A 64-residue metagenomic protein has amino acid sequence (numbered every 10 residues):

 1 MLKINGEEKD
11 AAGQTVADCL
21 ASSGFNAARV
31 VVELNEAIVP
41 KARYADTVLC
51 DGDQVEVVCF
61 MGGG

Functional and structural regions predicted by a protein language model:
M1-G63: Ubiquitin-like/PB1-type beta-grasp interaction modules and other compact soluble beta-rich domains
